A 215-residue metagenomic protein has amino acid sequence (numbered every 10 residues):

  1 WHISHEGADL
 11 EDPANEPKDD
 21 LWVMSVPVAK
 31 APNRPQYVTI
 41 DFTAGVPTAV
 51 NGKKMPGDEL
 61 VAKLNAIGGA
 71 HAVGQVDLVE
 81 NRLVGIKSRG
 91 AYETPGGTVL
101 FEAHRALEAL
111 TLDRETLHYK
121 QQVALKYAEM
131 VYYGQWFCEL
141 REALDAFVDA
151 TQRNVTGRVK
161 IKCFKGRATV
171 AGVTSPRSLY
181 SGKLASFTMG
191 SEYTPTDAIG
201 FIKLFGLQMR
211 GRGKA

Functional and structural regions predicted by a protein language model:
W1-A215: Nucleotide-activated chemistry modules centered on ATP-dependent adenylation/adenylyltransferase
